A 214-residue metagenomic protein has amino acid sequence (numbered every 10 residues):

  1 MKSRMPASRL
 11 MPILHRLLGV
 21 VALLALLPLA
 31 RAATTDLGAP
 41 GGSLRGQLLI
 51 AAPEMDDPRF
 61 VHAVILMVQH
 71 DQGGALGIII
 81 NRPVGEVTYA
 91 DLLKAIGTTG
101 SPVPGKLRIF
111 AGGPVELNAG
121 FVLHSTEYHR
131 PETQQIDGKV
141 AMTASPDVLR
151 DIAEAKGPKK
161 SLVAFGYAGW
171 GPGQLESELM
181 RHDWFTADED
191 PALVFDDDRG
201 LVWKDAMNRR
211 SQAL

Functional and structural regions predicted by a protein language model:
M1-I13: N-terminal secretory signal peptides that target proteins for export/translocation
A7-R9, L23, R59, V194: Intrinsic disorder/low-structure terminal segments
S8, G19, G74: Alpha-helical and His/Cys-centered functional microenvironments
H15-P28: Bacterial N-terminal signal peptides
R31-L214: A short aromatic-anchored loop/beta-hairpin motif
